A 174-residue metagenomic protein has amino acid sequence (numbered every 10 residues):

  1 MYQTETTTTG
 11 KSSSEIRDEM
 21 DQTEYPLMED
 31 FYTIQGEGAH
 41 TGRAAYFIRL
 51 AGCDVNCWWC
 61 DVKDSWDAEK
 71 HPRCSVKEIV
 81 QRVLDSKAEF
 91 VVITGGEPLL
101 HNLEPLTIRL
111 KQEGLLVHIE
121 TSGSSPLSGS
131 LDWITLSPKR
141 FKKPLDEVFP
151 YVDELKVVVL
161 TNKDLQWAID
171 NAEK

Functional and structural regions predicted by a protein language model:
Y2-S14, D18, Y25-E29, P72-K77 (+1 more regions): Radical SAM enzyme [4Fe-4S]-AdoMet core and its adjacent flexible, acidic and glycine-rich loops/tails across
Q3, K11, Q22-Y32, A44-A45 (+2 more regions): Conserved Radical SAM active-site core
T33-G38: A short beta-strand-turn-helix
H40-G42, F149: A generic structural micro-feature
V80, L99-K174: Conserved AdoMet/S-adenosylmethionine-binding subsite of the radical SAM
